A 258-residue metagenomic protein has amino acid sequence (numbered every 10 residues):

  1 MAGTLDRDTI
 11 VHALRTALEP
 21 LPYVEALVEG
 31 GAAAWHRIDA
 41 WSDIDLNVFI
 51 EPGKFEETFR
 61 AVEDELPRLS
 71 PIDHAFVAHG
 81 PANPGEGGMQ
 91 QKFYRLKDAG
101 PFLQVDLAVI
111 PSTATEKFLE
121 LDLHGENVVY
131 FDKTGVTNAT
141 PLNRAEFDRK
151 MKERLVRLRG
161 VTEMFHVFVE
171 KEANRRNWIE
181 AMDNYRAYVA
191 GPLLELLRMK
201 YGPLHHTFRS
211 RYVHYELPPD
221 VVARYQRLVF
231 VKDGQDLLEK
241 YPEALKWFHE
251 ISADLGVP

Functional and structural regions predicted by a protein language model:
M1-L27: Helical scaffold of the NTase/Pol beta-like nucleotidyltransferase catalytic core
G3, T9, L66-E180: Conserved NTP/Mg2+-binding pocket subregion across the NTase superfamily
G31-E65, L107: Catalytic metal-binding acidic patch
A33-W35, G53, S112-A114, Y188 (+1 more regions): Short, solvent-exposed loop/turn segments at secondary-structure junctions
D39-S42, L119-L121, F208-S210: Short aromatic-enriched loop/helix-cap "lid" or pocket-rim segments at secondary-structure transitions that line
R144-P258: Conserved nucleotidyltransferase catalytic core and NTase-mimicking acidic/glycine-rich helix/loop elements in nucleic
